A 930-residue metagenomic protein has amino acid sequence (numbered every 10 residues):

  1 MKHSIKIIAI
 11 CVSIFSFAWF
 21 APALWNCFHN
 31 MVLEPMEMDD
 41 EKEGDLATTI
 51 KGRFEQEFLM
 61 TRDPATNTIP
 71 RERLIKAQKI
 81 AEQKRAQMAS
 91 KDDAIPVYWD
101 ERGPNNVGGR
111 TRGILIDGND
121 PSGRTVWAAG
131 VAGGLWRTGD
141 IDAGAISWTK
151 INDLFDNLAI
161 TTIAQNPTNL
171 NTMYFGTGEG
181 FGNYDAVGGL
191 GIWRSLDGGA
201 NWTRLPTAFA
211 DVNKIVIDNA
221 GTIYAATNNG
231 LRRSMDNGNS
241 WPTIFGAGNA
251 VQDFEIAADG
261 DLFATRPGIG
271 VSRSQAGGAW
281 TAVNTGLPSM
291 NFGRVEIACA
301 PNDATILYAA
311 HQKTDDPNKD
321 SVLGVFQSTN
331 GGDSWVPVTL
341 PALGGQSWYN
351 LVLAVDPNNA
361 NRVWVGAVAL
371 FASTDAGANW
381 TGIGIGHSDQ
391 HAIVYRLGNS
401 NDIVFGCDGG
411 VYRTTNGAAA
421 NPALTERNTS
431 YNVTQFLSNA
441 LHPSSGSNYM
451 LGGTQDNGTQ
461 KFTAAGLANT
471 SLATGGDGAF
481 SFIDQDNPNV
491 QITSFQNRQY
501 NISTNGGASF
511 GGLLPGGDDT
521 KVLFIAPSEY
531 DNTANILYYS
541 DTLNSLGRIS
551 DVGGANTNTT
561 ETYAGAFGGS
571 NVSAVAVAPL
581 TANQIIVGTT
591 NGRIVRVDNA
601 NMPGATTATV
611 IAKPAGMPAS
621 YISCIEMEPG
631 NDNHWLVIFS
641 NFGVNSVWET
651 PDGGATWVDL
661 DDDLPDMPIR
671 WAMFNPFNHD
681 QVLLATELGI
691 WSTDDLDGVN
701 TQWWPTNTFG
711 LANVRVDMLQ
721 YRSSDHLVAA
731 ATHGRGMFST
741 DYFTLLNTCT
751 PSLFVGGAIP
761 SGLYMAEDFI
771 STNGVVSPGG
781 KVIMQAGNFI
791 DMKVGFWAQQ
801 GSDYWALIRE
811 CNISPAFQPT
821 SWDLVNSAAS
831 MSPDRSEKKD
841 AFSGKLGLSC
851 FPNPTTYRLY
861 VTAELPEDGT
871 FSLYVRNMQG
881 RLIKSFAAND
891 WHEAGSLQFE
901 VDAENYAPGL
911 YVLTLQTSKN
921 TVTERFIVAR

Functional and structural regions predicted by a protein language model:
M1-C11: N-terminal Sec-pathway targeting helices
A9-P22: Hydrophobic membrane-insertion alpha-helices, especially the h-region of bacterial N-terminal signal peptides
A23-N26, N30, D100, T744-S761: Boundary/junction segments of secreted and surface-exposed precursor proteins
C27-L745: Beta-propeller blade termini and top-face loops
N106, G130, T589, F639-N641 (+4 more regions): Non-cytosolic beta-sheet module surface loops
M737-F738, Y804-I808, F926: Generic detector of short, aliphatic-rich beta-strand segments that form the cores of beta-sheets in diverse domain
T750-E837: Extracellular beta-helix/beta-solenoid repeat scaffolds
R835-F851, T855-R930: C-terminal outer-membrane/trafficking sorting elements
